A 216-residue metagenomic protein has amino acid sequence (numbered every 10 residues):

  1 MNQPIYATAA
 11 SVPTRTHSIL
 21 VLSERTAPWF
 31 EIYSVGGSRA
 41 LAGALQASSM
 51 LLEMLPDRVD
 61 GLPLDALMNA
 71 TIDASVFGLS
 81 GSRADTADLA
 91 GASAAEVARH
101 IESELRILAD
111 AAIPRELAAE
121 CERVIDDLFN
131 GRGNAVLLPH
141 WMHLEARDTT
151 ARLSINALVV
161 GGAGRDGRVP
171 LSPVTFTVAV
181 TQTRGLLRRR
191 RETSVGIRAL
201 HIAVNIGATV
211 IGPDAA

Functional and structural regions predicted by a protein language model:
M1-P56, G61, D65-M68, R83-T86 (+2 more regions): C-terminal assembly and membrane-engagement modules of membrane-active proteins
D85-W141: Membrane-inserting effector segments that mediate pore formation, membrane fusion, or transient membrane insertion
